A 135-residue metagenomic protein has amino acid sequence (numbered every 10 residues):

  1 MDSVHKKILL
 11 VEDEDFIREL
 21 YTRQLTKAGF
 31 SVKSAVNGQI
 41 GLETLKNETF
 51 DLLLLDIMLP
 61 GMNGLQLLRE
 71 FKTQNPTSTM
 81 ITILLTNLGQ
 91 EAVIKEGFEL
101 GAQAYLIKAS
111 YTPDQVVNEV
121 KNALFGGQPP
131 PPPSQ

Functional and structural regions predicted by a protein language model:
M1-K7, D114-Q135: Non-catalytic signal-transmission and effector/linker regions of two-component phosphorelay proteins
E12: Conserved acidic carboxylate
E19-K27: Charged docking surfaces used in two-component/phosphorelay signaling
S34-L52: Acidic, metal-coordinating helix/loop segments flanking the phosphotransfer/catalytic sites of two-component signaling
N37, N63-R69: Acidic catalytic/metal-coordinating carboxylates
D56, T86: Active-site residues of response regulator receiver
P60, Q90: The feature encodes the CheY-like receiver
